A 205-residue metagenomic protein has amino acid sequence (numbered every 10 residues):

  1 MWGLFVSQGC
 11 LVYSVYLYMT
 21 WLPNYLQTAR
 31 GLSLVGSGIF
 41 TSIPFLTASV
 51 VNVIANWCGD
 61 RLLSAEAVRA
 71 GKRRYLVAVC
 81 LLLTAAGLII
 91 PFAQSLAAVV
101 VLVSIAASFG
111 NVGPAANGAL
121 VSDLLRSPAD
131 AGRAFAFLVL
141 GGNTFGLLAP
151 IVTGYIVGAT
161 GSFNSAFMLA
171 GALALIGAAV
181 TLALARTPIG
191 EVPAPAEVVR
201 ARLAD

Functional and structural regions predicted by a protein language model:
M1-N56, G110, P114-G118, A149: Extracytoplasmic gate region of multi-pass secondary transporters
L26-Q27, C58-G59, L63, T153-G161: Interfacial helix-cap and linker-helix signal at transmembrane-aqueous boundaries of multi-pass secondary transporters
S33, K72-Y75, G154-L173: A membrane-interface helix-boundary motif in multi-pass transporters
S33-S37, T41, V99, A131 (+1 more regions): Juxtamembrane helix-start elements in MFS-like secondary transporters
N52, A115, L125-S162: A late C-terminal transmembrane helix in Major Facilitator Superfamily
A70, L184-D205: Intrinsic disorder in cytosolic terminal tails and internal cytosolic loops of multi-pass membrane transporters
A70-N117: C-terminal transmembrane helical hairpin of 12-TM major facilitator-type secondary transporters
T84, S165-A183: Symmetry-related core transmembrane helices of the 12-TM Major Facilitator Superfamily/SLC fold
